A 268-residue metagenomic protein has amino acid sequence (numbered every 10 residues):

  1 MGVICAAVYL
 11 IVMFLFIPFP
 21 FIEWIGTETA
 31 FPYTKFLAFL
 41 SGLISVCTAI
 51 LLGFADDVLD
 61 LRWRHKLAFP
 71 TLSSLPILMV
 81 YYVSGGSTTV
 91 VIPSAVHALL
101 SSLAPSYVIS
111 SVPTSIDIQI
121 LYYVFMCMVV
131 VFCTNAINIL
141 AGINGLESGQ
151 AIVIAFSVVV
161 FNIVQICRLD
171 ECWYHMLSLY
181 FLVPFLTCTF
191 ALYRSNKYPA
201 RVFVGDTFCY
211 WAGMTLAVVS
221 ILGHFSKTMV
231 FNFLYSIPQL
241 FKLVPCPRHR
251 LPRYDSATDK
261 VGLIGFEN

Functional and structural regions predicted by a protein language model:
G2-P247: "…together with the soluble PPM/PP2C metallo-phosphatase catalytic core" -> "…together with the soluble PPM/PP2C
L234-N268: Predominantly late transmembrane helices and immediately cytosolic-facing juxtamembrane segments
